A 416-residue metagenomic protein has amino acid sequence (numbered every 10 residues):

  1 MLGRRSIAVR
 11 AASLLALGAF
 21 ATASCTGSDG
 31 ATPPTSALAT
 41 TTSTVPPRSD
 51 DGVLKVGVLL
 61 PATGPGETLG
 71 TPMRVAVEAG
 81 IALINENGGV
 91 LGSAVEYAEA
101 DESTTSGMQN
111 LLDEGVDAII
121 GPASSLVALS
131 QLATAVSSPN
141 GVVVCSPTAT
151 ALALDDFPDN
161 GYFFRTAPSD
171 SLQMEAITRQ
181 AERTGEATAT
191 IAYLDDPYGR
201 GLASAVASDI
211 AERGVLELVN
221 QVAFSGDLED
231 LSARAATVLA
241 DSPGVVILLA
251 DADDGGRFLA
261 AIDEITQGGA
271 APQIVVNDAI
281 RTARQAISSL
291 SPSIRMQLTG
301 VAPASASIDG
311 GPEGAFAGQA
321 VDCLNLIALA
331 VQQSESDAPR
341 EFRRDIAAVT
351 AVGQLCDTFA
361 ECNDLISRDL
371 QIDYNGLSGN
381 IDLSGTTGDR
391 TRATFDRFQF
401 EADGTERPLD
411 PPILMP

Functional and structural regions predicted by a protein language model:
L2-S6, A11, L15-G18, C25-P416: Extracytosolic ligand-binding ectodomains
